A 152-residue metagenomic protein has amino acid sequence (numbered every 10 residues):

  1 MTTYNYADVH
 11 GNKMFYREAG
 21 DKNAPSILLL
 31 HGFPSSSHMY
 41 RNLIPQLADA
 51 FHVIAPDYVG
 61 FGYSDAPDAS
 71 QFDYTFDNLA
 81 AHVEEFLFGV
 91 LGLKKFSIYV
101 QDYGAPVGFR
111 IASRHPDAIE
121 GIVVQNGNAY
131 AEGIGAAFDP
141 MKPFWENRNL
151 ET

Functional and structural regions predicted by a protein language model:
M1-T2, H10-M14, A19-S26, P34 (+4 more regions): Flexible "cap/lid" subdomain of the alpha/beta-hydrolase fold that forms the substrate-access gate
D8, P45-L47, V90: A generic structural signal for short, solvent-exposed coil/turn residues that cap or connect secondary-structure
M39-A55: Short amphipathic alpha-helix adjacent to the substrate-entry channel of hydrolases
I44, G60-F61: Conserved beta-strand edge residues that scaffold enzyme active sites
